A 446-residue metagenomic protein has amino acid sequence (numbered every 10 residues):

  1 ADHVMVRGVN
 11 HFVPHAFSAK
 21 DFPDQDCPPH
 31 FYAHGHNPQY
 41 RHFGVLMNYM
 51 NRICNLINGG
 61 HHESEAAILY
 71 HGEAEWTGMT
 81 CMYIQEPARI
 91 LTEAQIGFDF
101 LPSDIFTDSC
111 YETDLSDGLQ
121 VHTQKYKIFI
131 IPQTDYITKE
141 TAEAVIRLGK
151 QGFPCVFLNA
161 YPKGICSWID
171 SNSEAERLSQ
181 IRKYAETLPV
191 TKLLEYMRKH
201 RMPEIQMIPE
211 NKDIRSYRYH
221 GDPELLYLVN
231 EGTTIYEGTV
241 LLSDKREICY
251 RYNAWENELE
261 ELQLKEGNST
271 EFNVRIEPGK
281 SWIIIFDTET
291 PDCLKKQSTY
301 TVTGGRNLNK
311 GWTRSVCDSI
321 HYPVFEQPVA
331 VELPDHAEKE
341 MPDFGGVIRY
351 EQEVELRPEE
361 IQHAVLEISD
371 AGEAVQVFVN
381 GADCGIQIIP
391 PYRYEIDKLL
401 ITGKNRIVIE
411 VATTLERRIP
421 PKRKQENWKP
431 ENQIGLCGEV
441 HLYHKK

Functional and structural regions predicted by a protein language model:
A1-F344, E355-E359, H441-H444: Carbohydrate-binding surfaces of carbohydrate-active enzymes
L262-L264, D383-I388: Short beta-strand segments within Ig-like beta-sandwich modules, predominantly Fibronectin type-III
E271-V274, R393-L399: Exposed aromatic-hydrophobic patches
T290-D292, A412-P420: Short acidic/polar inter-strand loop motif in beta-rich domains
F344-R357, Y392-Y394: Short beta-strands within extracellular/lumenal beta-sheet-rich domains
V354-N380, Q387, I407-V411: Aromatic-lined ligand-binding clefts that engage carbohydrates, nucleic acids, or primary amines
I401-G403: A glycine-anchored, Pro-Gly-centered beta-turn/N-cap motif
I419-K446: Exposed low-complexity, polar/acidic, P/S/T/G-rich flexible segments that act as propeptides, protease-susceptible
